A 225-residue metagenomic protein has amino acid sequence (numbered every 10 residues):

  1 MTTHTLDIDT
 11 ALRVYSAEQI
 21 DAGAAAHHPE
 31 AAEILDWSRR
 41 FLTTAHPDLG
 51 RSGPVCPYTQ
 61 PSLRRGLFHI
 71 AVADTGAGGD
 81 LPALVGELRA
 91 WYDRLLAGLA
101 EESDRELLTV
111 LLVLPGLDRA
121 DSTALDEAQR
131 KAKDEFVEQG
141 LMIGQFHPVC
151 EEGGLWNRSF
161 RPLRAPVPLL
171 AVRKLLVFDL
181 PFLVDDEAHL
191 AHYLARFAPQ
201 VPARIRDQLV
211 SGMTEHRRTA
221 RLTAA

Functional and structural regions predicted by a protein language model:
T2-E30: N-terminal extension/subdomain marker
I20, A24-E33, W37-R40, L111-A120: Active-site beta->alpha loop and helix N-cap motifs at the rims of alpha/beta catalytic domains
G23, L49-P61: An N-terminally biased module of ancient metal coordination in phosphate/nucleic-acid-related enzymes
P57-L114: A glycine-rich, hydrophobic loop/mini-helix early in the fold
A71, V113, G144, A171-R173: Residues in well-ordered beta-strands of folded domains
D104-F146, E151-A165: Non-transmembrane, aqueous-exposed alpha-helical and coiled segments at domain scale
S159-A225: A cross-taxonomic marker for long C-terminal extensions/tails that follow the last structured domain
